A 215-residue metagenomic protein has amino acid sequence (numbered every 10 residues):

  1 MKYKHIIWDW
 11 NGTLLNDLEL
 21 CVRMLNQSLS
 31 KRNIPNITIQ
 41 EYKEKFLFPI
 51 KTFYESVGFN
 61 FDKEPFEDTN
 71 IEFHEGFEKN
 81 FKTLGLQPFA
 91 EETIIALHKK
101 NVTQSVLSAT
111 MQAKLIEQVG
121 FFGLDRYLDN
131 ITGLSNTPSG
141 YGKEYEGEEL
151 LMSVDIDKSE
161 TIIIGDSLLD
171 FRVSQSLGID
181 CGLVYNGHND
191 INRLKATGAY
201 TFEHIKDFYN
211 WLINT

Functional and structural regions predicted by a protein language model:
M1, K100-V102, V154-E160, T215: Glycine-rich phosphate-binding loop signature in dinucleotide/nucleotide-binding domains
Y3-E92: N-terminal helical cap/lid subdomain that shapes the substrate entry/recognition surface in HAD-like hydrolases
H5, G142-F171: Conserved Lys-Pro-Asp/Glu-containing loop-to-beta segment of HAD-superfamily phosphomonoesterases, centered on
S30-R32, F53-N60, H98-S105, A109-P138 (+1 more regions): Substrate-recognition/cap helix-loop segment adjacent to the acidic, metal-dependent catalytic center of Asp-based
I37-E41, D62-P65, R126-N130, K158-I162: Short acidic capping loops at alpha-helix termini that bridge into adjacent secondary structure
E78-V106, A113-I116, E144: Short, acidic loop-to-helix structural element flanking the phosphoryl-transfer center in phosphate-processing enzymes
F121-T132, R193-I213: Structural recognition of alpha->loop->beta junctions
I162-F202: Acidic, Mg2+-coordinating phosphoryl-transfer loop and its flanking beta/alpha structural elements, shared across
